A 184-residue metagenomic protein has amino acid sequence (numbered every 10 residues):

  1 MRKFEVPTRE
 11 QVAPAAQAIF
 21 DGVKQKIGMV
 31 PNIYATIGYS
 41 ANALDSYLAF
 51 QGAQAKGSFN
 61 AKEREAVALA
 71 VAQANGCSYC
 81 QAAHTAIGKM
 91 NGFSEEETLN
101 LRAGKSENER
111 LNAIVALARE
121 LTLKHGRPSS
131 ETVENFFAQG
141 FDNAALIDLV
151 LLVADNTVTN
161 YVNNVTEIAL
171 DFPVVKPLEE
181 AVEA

Functional and structural regions predicted by a protein language model:
M1-A184: Hydrophobic alpha-helical segments
